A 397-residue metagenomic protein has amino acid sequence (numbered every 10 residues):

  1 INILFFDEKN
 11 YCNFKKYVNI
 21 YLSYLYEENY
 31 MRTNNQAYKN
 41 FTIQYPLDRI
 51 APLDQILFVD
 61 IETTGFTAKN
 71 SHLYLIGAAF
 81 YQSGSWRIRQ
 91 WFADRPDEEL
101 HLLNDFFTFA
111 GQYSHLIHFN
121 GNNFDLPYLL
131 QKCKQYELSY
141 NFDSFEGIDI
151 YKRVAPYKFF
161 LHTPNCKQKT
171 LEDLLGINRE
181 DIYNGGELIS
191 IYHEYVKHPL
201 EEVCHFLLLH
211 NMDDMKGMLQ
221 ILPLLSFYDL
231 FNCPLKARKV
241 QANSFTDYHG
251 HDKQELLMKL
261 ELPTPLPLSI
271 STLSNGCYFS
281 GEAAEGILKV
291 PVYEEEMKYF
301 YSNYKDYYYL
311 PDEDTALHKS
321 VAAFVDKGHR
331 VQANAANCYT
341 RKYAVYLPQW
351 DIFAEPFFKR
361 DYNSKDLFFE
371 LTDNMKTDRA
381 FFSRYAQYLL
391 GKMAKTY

Functional and structural regions predicted by a protein language model:
N2-V59, T64-S71, Q82-Y397: DEDD superfamily 3′-5′ metal-dependent exonuclease/proofreading module
I76-A78: Short beta-strand scaffold segments in enzyme catalytic cores
